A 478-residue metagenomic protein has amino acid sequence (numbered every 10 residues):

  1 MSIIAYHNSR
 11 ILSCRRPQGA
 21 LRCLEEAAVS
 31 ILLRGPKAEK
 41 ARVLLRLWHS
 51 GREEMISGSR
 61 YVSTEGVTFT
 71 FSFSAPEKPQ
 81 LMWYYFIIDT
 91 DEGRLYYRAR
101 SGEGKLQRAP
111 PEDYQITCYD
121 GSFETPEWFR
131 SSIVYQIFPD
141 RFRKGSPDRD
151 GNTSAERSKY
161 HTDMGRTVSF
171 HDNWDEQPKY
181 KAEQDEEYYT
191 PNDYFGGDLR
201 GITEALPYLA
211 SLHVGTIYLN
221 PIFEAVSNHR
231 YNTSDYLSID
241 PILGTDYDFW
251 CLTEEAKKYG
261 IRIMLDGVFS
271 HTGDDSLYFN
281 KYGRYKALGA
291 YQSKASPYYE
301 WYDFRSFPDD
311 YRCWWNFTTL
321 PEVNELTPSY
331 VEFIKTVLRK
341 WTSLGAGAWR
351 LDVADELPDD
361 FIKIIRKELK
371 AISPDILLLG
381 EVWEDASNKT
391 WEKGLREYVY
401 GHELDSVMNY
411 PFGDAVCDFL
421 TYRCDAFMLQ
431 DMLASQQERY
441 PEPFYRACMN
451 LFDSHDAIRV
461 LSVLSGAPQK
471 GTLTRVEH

Functional and structural regions predicted by a protein language model:
M1-Q136, K144, G215, I372: Glycan-association/targeting regions that enable binding to alpha-glucans and other polysaccharides
E26-S30, T70, C118-F123, I202-A205 (+2 more regions): Short alpha-helical segments and helix-capping/turn motifs at coil-helix boundaries
L33-G35, A75-E77, T90, F138-R141 (+7 more regions): Short, flexible loop/turn elements at secondary-structure junctions
V134-Q136, T216-N220, M264-L265, W349-R350 (+2 more regions): Structural recognition of the beta-strand scaffold that forms the well-ordered cores of secreted hydrolase catalytic
P139-T216, I222-L344, I365-I372, N388-K389 (+1 more regions): Substrate-binding/active-site clefts of carbohydrate-active enzymes
W250-R262, S270-H271, S276-A287, T336-R339 (+2 more regions): Active-site-proximal helices and loops of the catalytic beta/alpha 8
F427, L433-H478: Active-site-proximal substrate-binding groove within the catalytic cores of carbohydrate-active enzymes
